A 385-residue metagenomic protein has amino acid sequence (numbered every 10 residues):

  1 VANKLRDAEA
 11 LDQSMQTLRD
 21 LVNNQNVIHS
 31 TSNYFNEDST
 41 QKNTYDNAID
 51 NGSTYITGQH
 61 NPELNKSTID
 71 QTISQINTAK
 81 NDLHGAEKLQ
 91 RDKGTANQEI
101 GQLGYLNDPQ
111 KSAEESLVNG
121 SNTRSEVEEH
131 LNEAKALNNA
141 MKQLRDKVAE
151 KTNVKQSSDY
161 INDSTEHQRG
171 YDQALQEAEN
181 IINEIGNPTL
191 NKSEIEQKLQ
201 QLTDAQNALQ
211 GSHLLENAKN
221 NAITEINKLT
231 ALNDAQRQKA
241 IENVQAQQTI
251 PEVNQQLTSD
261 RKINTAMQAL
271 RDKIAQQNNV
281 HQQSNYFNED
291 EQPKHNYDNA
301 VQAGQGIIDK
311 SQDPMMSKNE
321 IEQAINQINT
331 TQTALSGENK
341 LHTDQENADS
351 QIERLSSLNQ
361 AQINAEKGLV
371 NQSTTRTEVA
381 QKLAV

Functional and structural regions predicted by a protein language model:
V1-V385: Amphipathic alpha-helical assembly segments used for oligomerization, scaffolding, or translocation
